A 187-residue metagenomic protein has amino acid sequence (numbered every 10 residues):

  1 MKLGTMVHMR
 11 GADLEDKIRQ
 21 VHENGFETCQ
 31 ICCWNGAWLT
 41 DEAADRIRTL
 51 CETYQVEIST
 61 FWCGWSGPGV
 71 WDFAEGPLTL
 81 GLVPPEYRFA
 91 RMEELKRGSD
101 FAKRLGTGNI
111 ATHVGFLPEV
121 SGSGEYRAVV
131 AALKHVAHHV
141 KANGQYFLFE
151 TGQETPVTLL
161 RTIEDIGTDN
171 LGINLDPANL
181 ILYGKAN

Functional and structural regions predicted by a protein language model:
M1-K103, T107, K141, T168: N-terminal pre-domain/capping segments
M9-G11, C33-N35, G64-G67, V114-P118 (+2 more regions): Active-site-proximal loop/turn and secondary-structure-junction residues that shape catalytic pockets, frequently
T28-C29, F61, V130-N187: Acidic/histidine-rich catalytic cores of soluble enzymes
T40-E42, E86, S121-Y126, G184-N187: Short, solvent-exposed loop/turn segments at secondary-structure boundaries
G69-W71, G81, F116-G122, I181-G184: A short acidic, helix-capping loop that chelates divalent metal ions and anchors anionic groups
G98-G122, N143-Q145, G152: Active-site groove signature of glycoside hydrolases
L117-K134: Active-site cleft segment of glycoside hydrolase catalytic domains centered on the general acid/base Glu
